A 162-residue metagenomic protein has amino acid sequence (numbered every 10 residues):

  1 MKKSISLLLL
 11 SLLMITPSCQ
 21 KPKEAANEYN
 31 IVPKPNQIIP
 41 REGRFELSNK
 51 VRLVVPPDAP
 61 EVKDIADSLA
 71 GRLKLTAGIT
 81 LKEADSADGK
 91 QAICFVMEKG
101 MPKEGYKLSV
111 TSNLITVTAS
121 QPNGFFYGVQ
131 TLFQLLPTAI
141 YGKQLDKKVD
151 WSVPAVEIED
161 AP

Functional and structural regions predicted by a protein language model:
M1-E28: Bacterial Sec-dependent N-terminal signal peptides
Q20-P162: Contiguous, structured surface segment used for ligand recognition
